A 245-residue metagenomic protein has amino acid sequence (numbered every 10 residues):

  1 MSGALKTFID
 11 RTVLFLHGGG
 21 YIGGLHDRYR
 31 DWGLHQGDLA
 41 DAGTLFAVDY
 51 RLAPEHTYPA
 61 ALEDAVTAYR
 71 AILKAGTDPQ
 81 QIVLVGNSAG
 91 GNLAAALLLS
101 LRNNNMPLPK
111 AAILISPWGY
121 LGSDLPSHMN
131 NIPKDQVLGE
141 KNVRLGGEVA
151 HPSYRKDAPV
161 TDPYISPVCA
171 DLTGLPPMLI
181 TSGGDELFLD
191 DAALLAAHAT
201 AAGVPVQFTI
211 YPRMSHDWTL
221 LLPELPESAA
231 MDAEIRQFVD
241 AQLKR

Functional and structural regions predicted by a protein language model:
M1-R245: Alpha/beta-hydrolase superfamily serine-hydrolase fold, recognizing
